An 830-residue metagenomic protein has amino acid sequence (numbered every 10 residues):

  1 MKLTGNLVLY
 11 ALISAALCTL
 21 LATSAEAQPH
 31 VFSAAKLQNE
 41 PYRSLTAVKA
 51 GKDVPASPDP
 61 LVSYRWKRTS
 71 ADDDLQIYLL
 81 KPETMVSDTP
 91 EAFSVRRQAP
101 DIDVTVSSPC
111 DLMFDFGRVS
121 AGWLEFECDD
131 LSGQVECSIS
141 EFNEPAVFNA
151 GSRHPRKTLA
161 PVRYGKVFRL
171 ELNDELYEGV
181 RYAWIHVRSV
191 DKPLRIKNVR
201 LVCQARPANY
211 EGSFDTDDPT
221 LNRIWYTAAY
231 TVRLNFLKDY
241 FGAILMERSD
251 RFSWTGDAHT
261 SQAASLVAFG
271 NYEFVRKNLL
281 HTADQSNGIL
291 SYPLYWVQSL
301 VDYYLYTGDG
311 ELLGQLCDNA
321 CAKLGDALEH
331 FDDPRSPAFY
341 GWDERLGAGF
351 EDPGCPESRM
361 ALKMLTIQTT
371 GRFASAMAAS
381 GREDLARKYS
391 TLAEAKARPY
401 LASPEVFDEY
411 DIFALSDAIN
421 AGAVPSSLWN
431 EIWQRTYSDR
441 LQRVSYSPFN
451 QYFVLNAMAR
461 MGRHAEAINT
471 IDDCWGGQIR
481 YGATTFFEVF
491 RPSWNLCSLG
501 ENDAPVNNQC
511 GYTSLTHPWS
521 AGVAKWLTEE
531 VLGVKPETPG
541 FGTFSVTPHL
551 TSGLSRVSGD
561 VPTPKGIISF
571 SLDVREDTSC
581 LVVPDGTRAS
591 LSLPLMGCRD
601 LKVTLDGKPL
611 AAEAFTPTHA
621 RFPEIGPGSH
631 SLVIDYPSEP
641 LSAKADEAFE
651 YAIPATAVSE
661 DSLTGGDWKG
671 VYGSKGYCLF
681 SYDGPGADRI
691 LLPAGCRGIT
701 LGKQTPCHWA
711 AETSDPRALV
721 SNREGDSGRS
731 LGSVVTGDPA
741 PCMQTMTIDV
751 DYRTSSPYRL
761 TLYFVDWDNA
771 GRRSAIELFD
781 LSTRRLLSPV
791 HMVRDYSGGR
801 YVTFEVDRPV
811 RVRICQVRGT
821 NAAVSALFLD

Functional and structural regions predicted by a protein language model:
Y10-L20: Bacterial N-terminal signal peptides
Q28-G242, E311: Extracellular/oxidizing-compartment recognition motifs
K36-L37, D59, S70-D73, Y78-L79 (+7 more regions): Non-catalytic C-terminal accessory modules of carbohydrate-active enzymes
K49-S57, V62-R65, F331-D332, G349-S358 (+2 more regions): C-terminal capping/lid segments that line or modulate ligand- or cofactor-binding pockets
A99-P100, S138-F168, L601-P623, S774 (+1 more regions): Solvent-exposed beta-strand/loop surfaces of large extracellular or lumenal domains
P109, V119-L124, T587-R588, R753-T761: Extended extracellular/luminal ectodomain segments enriched in beta-structured repeat modules
P193-L194, N198-K277, N287, S291-Q298 (+6 more regions): Active-site acid/base region of carbohydrate-active enzymes
D646-D830: Compositionally biased, intrinsically disordered or flexible polar/acidic segments
